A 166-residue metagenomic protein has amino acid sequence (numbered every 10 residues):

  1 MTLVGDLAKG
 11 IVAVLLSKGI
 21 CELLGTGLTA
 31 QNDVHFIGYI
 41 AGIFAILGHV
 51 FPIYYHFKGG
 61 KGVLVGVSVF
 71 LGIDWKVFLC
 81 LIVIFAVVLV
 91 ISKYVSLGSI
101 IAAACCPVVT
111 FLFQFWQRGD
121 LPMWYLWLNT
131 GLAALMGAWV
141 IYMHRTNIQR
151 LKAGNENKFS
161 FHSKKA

Functional and structural regions predicted by a protein language model:
M1-K18: Multi-pass membrane catalytic core of lipid/isoprenoid biosynthesis enzymes
V4-A8, I84, I101-C105: Hydrophobic residues within alpha-helical transmembrane segments of multi-pass solute transporters/permease subunits
L15-Y39, L71-F78, L112-G131: Helix-coil boundary and interhelical linker segments in multi-pass alpha-helical membrane proteins
S17-C21, F44, G62-S92, C105-Q114: Interfacial segments of multi-pass membrane proteins
H35-I43, V67, L79-V83, S96 (+2 more regions): Hydrophobic alpha-helical transmembrane segments
P52-K58, V87-C105: Membrane-helix interface "capping/anchor" motifs
G59, Q149-A166: Cytosolic, membrane-interface loops and tails of multi-pass inner-membrane proteins
